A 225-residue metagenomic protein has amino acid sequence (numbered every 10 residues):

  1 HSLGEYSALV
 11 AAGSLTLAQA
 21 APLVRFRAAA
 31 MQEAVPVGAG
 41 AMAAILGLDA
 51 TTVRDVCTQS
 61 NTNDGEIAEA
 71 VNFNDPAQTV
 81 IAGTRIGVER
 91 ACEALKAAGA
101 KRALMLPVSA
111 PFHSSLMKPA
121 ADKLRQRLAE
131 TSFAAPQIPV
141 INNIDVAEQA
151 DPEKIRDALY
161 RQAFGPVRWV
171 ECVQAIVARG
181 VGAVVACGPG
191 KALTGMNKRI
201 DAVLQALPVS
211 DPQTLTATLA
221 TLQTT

Functional and structural regions predicted by a protein language model:
H1-V10, S14-L15: Glycine-rich nucleophile elbow surrounding the catalytic serine of serine-hydrolase chemistry
L9, T79, M105, G182-A186 (+1 more regions): Short glycine- and Lys/Arg-enriched binding-loop motifs that mark or flank ligand-binding interfaces
A11-P166: Alpha/beta catalytic cores of group-transfer enzymes, especially the acyltransferase/condensing modules of polyketide
Q126-T225: Acyltransferase/transacylase module recognition
